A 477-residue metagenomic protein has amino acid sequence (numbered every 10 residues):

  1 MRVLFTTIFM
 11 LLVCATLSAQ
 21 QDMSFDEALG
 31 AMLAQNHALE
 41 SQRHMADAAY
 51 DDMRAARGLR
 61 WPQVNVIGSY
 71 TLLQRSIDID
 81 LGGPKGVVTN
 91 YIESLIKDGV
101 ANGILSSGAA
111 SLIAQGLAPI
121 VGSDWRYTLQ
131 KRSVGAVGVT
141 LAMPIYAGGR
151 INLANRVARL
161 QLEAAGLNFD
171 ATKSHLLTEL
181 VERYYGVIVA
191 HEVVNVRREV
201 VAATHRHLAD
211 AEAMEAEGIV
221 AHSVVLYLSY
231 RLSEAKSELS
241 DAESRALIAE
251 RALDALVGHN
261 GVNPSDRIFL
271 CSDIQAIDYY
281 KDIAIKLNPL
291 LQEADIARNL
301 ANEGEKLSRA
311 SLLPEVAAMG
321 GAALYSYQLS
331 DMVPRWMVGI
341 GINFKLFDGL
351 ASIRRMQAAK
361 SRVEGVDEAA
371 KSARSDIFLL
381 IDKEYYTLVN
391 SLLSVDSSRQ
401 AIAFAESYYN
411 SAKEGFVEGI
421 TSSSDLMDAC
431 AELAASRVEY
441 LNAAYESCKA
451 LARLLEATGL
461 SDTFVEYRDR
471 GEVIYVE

Functional and structural regions predicted by a protein language model:
L17-Q21: Boundary at the C-terminal end of the N-terminal hydrophobic targeting segment
M23, D51-M53, L167-I285, E384-T387 (+4 more regions): Periplasmic alpha-helical coiled-coil/stalk elements that build and connect Gram-negative outer-membrane
L29-Q35, K85-D124, S229, V257-A318 (+1 more regions): Amphipathic alpha-helical coiled-coil scaffold segments and their short linker/junction regions
E40, V64-D78, G122-R132, A142-A171 (+5 more regions): Small/polar (Gly/Ser/Thr/Ala-rich) solvent-exposed segments that form structured loops/beta-strands/short helices used
S41-A56, T172, T178-N195, R206 (+6 more regions): Amphipathic alpha-helical coiled-coil segments
N65, L72-Y91, E439-E477: Acidic, low-complexity, intrinsically disordered peripheral segments
V134-A136, E182, Y227, E315 (+1 more regions): Transmembrane beta-barrel architecture of outer-membrane proteins
G138-T140, Y184, G339-G341, Y385: Membrane-embedded beta-strand positions in outer-membrane beta-barrel channels/transporters
